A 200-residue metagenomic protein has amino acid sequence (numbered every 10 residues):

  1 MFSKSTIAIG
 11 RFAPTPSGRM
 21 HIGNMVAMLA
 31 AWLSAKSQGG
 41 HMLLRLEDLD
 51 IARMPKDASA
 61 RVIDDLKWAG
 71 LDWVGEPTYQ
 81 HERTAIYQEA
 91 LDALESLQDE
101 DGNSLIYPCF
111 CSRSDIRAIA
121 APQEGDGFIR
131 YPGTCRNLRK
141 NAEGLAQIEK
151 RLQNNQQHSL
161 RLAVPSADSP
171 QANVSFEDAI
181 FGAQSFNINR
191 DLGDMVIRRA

Functional and structural regions predicted by a protein language model:
M1-R19, M42, A146-Q157, P165-Q171: Non-catalytic terminal extensions that flank enzyme cores
F2-D126: N-terminal Rossmann-like or analogous alpha/beta NTP/dinucleotide-binding catalytic cores that position adenine
N103, S114-A200: Active-site cores that bind ATP or allylic diphosphates and position pyrophosphate for catalysis
